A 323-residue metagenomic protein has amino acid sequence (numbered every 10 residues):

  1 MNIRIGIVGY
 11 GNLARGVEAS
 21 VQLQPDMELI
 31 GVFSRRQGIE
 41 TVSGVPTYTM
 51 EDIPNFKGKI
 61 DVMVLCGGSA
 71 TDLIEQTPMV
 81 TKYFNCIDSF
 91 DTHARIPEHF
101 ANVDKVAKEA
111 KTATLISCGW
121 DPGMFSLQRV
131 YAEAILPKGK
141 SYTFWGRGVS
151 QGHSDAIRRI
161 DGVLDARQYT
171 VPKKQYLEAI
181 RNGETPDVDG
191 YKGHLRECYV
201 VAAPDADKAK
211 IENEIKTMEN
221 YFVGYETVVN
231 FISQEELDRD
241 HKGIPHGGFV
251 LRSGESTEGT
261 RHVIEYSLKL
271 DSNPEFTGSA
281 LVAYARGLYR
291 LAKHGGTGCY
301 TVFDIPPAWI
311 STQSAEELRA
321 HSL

Functional and structural regions predicted by a protein language model:
R4, R15-G16, L23-I53, V149-A285: C-terminal substrate-binding/catalytic lobe of Rossmann-fold NAD(P)-dependent oxidoreductases
Y10-G11: Glycine-rich Rossmann-fold phosphate-binding loop(s) that bind the pyrophosphate of adenine dinucleotide cofactors
I53-V62, A70-S89: Rossmann-fold NAD(P) dinucleotide-binding segment
D88-S89, T114-C118, F144, R167-Q168: General beta-strand structural signal in soluble alpha/beta enzymes
F90-T114: Rossmann-fold NAD(P)-binding glycine/threonine-rich loop
M124-K140, D155-D165, G287: Oxidoreductase and adenylate-handling cofactor-binding alpha/beta cores
E258, H262-L323: NAD(P)-dependent Rossmann-like dehydrogenase/reductase catalytic/cofactor-binding core
